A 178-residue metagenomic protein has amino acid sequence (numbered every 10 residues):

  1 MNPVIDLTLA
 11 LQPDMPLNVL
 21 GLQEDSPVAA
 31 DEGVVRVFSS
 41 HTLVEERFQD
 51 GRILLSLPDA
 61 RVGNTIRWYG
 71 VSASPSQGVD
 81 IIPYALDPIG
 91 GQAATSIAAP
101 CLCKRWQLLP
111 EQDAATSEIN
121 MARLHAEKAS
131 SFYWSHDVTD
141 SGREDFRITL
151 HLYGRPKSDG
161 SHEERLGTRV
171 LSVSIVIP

Functional and structural regions predicted by a protein language model:
M1-F38: A eukaryote-biased signal for short, well-structured alpha-helical docking elements
E24-R61: N-terminal edge beta-strand
L55-P58, M121-L124, S135-D137: Beta-strand-rich interaction surfaces with strong enrichment in secreted/lumenal proteins
L55-S76: Beta-strand cores of secreted/periplasmic/IMS beta-sandwich domains, seen most often in copper-related folds
Q77-P88: Beta-strand acidic-aromatic groove motif in beta-rich domains, primarily in extracellular
S96-Y133: Extended, solvent-exposed segments with strong compositional bias
T139-D159, R169: Internal, hydrophobic beta-strand segments that form the core of beta-sheet-rich folds
G160-P178: Short beta-strand elements
